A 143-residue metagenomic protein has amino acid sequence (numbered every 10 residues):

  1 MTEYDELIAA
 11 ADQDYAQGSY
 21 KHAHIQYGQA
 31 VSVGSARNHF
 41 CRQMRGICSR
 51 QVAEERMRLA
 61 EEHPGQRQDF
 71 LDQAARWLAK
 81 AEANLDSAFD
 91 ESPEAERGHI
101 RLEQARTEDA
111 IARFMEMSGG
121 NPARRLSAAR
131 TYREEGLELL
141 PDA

Functional and structural regions predicted by a protein language model:
M1-A10, A36-E62, P93-S118: Amphipathic alpha-helical repeat scaffolds of TPR domains
T2-Q29: Alpha-helical segment of the N-proximal tetratricopeptide repeat
A11, G18, F70-L78, I100 (+2 more regions): The feature captures the hydrophobic core positions of alpha-helical coiled-coils
A23, R67, A74, A81 (+2 more regions): Single-residue signature of alpha-solenoid repeat helices
V33-S35, L78, L85-A88, S92 (+3 more regions): Alpha-helical junction/boundary sensor with strong preference for TPR arrays
F40, D69-R76, S92-H99, R124-S127: Residues within HEAT/ARM-like alpha-solenoid scaffolds
